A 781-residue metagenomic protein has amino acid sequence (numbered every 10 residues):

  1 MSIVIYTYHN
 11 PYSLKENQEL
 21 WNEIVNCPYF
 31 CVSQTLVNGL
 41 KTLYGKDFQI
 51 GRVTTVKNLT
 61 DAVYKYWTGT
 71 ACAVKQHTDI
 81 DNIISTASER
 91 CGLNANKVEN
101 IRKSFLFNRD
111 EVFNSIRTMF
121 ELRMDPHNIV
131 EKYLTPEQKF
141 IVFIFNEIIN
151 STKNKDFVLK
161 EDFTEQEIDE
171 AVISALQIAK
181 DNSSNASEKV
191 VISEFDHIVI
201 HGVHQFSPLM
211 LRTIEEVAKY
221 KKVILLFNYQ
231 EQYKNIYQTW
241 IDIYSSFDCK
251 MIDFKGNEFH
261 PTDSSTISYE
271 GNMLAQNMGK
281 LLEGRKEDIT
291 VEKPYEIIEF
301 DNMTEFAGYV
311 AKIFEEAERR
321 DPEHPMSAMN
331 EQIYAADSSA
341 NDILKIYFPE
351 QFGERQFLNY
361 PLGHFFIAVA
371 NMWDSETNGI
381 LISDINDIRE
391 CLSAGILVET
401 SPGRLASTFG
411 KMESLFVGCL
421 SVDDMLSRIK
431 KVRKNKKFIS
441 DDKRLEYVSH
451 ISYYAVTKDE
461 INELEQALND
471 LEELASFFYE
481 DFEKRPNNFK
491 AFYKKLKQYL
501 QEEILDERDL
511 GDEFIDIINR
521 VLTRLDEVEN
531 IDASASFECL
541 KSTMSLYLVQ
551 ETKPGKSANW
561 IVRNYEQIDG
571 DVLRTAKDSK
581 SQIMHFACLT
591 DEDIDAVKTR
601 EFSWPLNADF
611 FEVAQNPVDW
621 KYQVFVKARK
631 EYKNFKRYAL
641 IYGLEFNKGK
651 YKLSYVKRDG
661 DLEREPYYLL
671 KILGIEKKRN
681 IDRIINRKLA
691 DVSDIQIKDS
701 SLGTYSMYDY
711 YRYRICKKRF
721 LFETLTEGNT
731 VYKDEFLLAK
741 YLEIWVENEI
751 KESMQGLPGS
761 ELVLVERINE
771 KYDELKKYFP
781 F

Functional and structural regions predicted by a protein language model:
M1-P28, S33, D253-E350, N371 (+1 more regions): Helicase P-loop NTPase motor core
Q34-L40, Y44-I192, I396-I439: Basic/charged alpha-beta structural segments of nucleotide/phosphate-handling enzymes
D47-R52, D61, R285-P294, E315-V456: ATPase/helicase motor core of nucleic-acid motors
T54-L59, H197-Q205, E331-I333, S542-S603 (+2 more regions): Conserved helicase core region in the C-terminal RecA-like lobe
N128-F247, E299, T552, Q582-M584: Conserved helicase NTPase motor core
K431-L573, Y741-F781: Accessory C-terminal helicase-associated subdomains
W620-I675: C-terminal accessory regions
Y667-F781: C-terminal, charged and often intrinsically disordered regions of DNA end-processing helicases and nucleases
